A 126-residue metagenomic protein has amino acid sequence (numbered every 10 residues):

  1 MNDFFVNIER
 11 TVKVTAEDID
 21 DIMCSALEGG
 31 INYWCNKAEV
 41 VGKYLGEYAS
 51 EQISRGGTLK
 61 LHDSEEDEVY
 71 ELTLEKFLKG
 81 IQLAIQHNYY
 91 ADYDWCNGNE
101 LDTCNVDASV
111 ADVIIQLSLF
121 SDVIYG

Functional and structural regions predicted by a protein language model:
M1-S64: Long, contiguous N-terminal structural blocks used for assembly/anchoring
R10, V14-D18, I22, E68 (+3 more regions): Alpha-helix boundary/N-cap detector
I31-C35, Y89-C96, D122-V123: Residue-level signal for secondary-structure boundary elements
K60-L61, E68, G80, A84: Eukaryotic, polar/proline-rich low-complexity intrinsically disordered regions
S64-E66, D122-V123: Generic structural motif
T73-E75, K79-A84, Y90-G98: Acidic, low-complexity, intrinsically disordered interaction modules
N99-Y125: Acidic, proline/glycine-rich low-complexity IDRs
